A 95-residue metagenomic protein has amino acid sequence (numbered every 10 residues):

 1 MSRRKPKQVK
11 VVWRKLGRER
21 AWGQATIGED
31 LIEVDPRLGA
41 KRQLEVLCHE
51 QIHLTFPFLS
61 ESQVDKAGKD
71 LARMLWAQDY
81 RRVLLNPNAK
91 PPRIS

Functional and structural regions predicted by a protein language model:
M1-R42, F56-S95: Metalloprotease/metallohydrolase-associated module, dominated by Zn2+-dependent proteases
E45-L54: Active-site recognition of the HExxH zinc-binding catalytic motif
